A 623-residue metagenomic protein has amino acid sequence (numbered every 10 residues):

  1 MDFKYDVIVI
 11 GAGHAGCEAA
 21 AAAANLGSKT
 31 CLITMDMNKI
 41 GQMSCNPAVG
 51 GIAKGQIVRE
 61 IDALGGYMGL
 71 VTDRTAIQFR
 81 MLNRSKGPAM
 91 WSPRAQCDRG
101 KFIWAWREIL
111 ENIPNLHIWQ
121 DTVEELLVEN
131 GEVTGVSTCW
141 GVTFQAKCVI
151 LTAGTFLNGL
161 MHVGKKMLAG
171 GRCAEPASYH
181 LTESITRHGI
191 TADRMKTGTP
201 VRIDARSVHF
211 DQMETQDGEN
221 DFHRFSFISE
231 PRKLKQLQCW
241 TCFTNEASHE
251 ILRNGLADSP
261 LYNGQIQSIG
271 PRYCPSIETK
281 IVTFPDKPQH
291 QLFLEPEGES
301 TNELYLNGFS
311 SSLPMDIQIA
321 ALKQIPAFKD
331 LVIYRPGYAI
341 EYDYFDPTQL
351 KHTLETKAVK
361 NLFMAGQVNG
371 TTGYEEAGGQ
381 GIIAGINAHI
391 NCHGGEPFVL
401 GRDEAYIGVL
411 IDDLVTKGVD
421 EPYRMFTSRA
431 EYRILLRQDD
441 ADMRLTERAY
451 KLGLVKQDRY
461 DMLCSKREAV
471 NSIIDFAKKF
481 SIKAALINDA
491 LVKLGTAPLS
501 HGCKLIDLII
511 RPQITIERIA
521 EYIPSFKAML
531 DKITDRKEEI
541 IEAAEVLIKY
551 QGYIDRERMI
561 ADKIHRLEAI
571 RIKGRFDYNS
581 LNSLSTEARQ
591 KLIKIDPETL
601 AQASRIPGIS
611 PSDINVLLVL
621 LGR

Functional and structural regions predicted by a protein language model:
D2-A15: Beta1/beta-strand and adjacent pyrophosphate-binding region of the FAD-binding site in flavoprotein oxidoreductases
K4, A21-E125, W140, T152-R172 (+3 more regions): Conserved N-terminal/central alpha/beta ligand/cofactor-binding core
I10, T143-G154: Short hydrophobic core segments
N38, K54, T182-I319, T416-H501 (+1 more regions): An anion/pyrophosphate-binding glycine-rich loop and adjacent beta-alpha core in soluble alpha-beta enzymes
L127-T143: Conserved beta-strand-loop-beta-strand element in the redox core of flavoprotein oxidoreductases
Y305-T371, V399-D412, K537-K591, D596: A glycine-rich dinucleotide-binding beta-alpha-beta segment and adjacent secondary-structure elements that constitute
A377-F398: Internal hydrophobic alpha-helix adjacent to the cofactor/substrate pocket in enzyme cavities
R429, T446-N615, V619-R623: Extended, charge-enriched "interface" segments that sit outside catalytic cores
